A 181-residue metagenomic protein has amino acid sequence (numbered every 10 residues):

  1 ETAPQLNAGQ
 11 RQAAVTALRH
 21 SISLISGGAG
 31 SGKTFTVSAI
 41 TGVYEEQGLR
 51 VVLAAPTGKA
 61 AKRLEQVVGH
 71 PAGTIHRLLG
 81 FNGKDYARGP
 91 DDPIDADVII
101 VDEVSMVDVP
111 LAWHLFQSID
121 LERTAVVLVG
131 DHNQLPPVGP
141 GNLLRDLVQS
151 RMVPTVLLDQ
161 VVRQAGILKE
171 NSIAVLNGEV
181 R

Functional and structural regions predicted by a protein language model:
E1-R181: Conserved ATP-binding/catalytic motifs of P-loop helicase motor domains
